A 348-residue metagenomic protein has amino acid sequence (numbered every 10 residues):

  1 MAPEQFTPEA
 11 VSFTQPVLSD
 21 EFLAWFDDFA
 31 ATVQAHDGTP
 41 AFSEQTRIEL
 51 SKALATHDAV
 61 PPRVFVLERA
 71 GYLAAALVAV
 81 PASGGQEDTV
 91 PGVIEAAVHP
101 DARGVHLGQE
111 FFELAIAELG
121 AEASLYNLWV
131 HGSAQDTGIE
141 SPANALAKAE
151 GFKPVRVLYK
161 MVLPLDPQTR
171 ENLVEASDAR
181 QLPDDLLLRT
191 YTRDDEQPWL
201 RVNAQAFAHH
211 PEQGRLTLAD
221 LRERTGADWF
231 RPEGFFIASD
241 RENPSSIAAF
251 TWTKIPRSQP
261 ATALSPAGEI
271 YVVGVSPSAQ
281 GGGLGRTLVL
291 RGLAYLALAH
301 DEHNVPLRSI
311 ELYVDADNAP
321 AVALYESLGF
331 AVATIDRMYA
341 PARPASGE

Functional and structural regions predicted by a protein language model:
M1-T7, S83-G85, P100-D185, Y339-P341: Acyl-donor-binding surface of acyltransferase catalytic domains
E4-D28, L187-L200: A short beta-loop-alpha structural element at the N-terminal edge of CoA-dependent acyl/N-acetyltransferase catalytic
Q15, A30-S133, A248-G268: Conserved donor-binding loop and adjoining core beta-sheet/short helix segment in diverse acyl/aminoacyl transferases
F29, A35-L50, A176-P266: Flexible, substrate/cofactor-facing loop regions flanked by secondary structure within enzyme catalytic domains
P91, L119-D136, L296-Y313: Conserved GNAT acetyl-CoA-binding A-motif
V98, V273-V275, V314: Hydrophobic adenine-recognition pocket in adenosine-nucleotide-binding enzymes
G104-E118, V272-P277, G281-L298, V322-S327: Conserved acetyl-CoA-binding loop-helix of GNAT-fold acetyltransferases
N144-N172, L290-A294, H303-E348: Active-site/acyl-donor-binding loops of N-acyltransferases
